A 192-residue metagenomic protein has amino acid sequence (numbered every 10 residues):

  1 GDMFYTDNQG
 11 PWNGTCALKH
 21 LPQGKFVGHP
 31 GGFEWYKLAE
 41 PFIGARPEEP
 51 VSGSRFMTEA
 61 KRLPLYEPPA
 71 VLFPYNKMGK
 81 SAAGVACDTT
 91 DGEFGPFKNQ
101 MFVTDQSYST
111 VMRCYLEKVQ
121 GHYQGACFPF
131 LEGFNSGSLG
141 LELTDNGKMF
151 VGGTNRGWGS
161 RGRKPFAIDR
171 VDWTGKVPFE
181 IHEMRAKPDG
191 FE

Functional and structural regions predicted by a protein language model:
G1-E192: Beta-propeller domains with acidic blade repeats across secreted/periplasmic ectodomains and cytosolic WD/CNH propellers
